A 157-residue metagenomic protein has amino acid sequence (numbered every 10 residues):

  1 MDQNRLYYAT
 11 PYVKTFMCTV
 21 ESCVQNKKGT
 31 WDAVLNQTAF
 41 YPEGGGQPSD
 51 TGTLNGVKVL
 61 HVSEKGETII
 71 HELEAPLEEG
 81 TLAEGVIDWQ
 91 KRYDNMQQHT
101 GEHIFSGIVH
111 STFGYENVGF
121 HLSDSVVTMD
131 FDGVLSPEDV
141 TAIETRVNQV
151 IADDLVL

Functional and structural regions predicted by a protein language model:
M1-L157: A glycine- and charged-residue-rich anion-binding loop/surface
